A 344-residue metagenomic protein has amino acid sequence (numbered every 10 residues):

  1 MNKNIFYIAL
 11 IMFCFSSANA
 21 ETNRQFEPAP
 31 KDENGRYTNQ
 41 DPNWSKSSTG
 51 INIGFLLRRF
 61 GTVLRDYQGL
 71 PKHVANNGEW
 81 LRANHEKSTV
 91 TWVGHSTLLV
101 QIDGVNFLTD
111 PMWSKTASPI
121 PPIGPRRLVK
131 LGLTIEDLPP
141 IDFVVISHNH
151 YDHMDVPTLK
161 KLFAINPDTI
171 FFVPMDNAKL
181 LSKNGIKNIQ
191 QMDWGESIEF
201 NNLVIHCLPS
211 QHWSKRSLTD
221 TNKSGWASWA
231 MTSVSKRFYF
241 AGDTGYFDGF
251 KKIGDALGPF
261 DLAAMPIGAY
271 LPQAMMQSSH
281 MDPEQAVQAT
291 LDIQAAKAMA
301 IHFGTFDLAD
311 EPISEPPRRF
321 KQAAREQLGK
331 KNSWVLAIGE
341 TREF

Functional and structural regions predicted by a protein language model:
I5, S17-R126, L131-D137, T232-G242 (+2 more regions): Metallo-beta-lactamase
I5-F13: Sec-dependent N-terminal signal peptides
E21-D41, I135-D137, F143, H150 (+5 more regions): Cap/insert and terminal regions of metallo-dependent hydrolase folds
R65-H85, P174-K236, R319-E340: Metallo-beta-lactamase
L98-Q101, E199-D261, Q277, E284: Catalytic core of the metallo-beta-lactamase
P111-K130, W213-T221, L271-H280, D307: Acidic/histidine-rich helix-loop elements that form or flank divalent-metal/phosphate-binding sites at the catalytic
S114-P121, G132-S197, L208-P209: Active-site HxH/HxHxD metal-binding segment of metal-dependent hydrolases
